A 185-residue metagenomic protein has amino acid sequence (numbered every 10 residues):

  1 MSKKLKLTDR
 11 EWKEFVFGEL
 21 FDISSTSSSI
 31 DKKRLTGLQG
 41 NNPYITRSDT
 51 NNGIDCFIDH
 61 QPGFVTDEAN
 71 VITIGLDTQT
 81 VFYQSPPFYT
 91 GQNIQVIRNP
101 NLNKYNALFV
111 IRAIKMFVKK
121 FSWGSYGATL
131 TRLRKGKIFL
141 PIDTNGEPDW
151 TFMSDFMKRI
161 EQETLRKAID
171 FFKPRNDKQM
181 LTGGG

Functional and structural regions predicted by a protein language model:
M1-S27, L35-N52, T144-G185: Non-catalytic DNA-recognition/assembly elements of restriction-modification systems
K13, G18-K137: DNA target-recognition domains and sequence-specific DNA-contacting regions of bacterial/archaeal
P100-N101, L140-G146: A generic structural motif
K135-I142, S154: An amphipathic, hydrophobic-aromatic interaction surface with interspersed Lys/Arg that forms lipid/phosphate-bearing
